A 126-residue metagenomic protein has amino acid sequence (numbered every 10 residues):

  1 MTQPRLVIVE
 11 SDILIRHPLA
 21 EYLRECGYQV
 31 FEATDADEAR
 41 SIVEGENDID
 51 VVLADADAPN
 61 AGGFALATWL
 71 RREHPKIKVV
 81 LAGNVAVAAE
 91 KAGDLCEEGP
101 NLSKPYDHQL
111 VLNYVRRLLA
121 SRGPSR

Functional and structural regions predicted by a protein language model:
E10: Conserved acidic carboxylate
I13-F31: Two-component/phosphorelay signaling modules centered on CheY-like receiver
E32, A58-A61, P105: Residue-level signal for the "D+5" position in two-component response regulator receiver
E32-V51: Acidic, metal-coordinating helix/loop segments flanking the phosphotransfer/catalytic sites of two-component signaling
E44-N47, W69-K76, D94, R117: Conserved phosphotransfer cores of two-component systems
A54-R71, A86: Conserved phosphotransfer microenvironments
A65, L81-S103, Q109, N113: Alpha4 helix (beta4-alpha4-beta5 surface) of REC/receiver domains from two-component response regulators
Y106-L119, G123-P124: C-terminal output helix
